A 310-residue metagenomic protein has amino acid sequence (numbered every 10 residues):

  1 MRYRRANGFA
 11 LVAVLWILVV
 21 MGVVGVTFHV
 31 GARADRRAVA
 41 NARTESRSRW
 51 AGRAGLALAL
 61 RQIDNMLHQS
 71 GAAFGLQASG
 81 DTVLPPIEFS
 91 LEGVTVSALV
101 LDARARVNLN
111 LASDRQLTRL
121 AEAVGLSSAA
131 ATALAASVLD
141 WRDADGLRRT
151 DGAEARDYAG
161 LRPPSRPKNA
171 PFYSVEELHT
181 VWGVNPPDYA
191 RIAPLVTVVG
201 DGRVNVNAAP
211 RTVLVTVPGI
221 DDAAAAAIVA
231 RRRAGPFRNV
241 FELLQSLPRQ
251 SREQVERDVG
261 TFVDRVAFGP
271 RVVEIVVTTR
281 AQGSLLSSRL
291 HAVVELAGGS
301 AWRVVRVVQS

Functional and structural regions predicted by a protein language model:
R2-S310: Compositionally biased linear targeting/interaction segments
